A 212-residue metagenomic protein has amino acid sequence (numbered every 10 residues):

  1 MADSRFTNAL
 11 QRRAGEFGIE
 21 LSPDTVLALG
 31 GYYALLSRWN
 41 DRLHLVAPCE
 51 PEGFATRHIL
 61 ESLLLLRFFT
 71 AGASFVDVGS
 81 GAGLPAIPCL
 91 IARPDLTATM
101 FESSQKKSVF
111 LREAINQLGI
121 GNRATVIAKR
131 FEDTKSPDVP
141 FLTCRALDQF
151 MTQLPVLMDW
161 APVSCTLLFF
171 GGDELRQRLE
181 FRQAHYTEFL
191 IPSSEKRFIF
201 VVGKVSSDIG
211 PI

Functional and structural regions predicted by a protein language model:
M1-G72, K106-K107, E113-L118: Class I SAM-dependent transferase core
L36, C89, V202: Residue-level signal for inorganic ion chemistry
L63, I87, P155: Active-site phosphate/pyrophosphate- and oxyanion-stabilizing loops and adjacent acidic/basic residues in soluble
L66-R67, L90, M158: N-terminal cationic-hydrophobic initiation segments that often serve targeting/anchoring roles
G72-G81: Conserved class I S-adenosyl-L-methionine
A82-D95: Conserved SAM-binding loop of SAM-dependent methyltransferases across substrates and taxa, primarily the Class I
D95-T99, S103-I212: S-adenosylmethionine
